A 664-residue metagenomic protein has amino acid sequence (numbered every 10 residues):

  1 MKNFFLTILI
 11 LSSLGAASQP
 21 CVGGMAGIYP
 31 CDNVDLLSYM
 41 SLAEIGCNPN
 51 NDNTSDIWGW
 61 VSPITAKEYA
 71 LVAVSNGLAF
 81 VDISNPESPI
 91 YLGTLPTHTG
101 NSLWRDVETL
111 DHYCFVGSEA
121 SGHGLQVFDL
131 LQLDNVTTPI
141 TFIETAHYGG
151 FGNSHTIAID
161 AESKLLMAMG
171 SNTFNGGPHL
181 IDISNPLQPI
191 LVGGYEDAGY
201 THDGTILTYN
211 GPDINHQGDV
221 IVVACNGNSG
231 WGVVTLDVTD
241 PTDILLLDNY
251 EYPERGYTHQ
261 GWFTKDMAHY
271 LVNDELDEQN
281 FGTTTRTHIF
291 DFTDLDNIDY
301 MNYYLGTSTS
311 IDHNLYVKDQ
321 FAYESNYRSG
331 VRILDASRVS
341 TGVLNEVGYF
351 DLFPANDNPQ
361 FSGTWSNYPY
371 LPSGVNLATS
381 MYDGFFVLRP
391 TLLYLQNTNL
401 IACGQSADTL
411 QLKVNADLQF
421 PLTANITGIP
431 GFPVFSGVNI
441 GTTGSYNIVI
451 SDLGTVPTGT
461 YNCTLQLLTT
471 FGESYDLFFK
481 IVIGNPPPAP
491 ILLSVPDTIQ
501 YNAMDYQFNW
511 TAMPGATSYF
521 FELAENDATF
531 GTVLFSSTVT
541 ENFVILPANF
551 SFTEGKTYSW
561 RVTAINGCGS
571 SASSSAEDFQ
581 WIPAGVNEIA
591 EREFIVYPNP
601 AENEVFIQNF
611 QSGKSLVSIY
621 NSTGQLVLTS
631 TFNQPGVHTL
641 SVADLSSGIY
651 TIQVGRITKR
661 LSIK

Functional and structural regions predicted by a protein language model:
T7, A524, K556-T557, I589-Y597 (+1 more regions): C-terminal outer-membrane/trafficking sorting elements
S18-L392: Feature marking well-ordered beta-strand scaffolds used for ligand recognition
P390-A402, G484-D497, S575-Y597, F610-S612 (+1 more regions): Residue-level detector of functionally pivotal "anchor" positions at catalytic/ligand-binding pockets or at interdomain
D417-S445: Surface-exposed binding patches on compact interaction domains or structured appendages
L468-E473, I565-S570: Short, solvent-exposed loop/turn segments at the edges of extracellular beta-sandwich modules
Y506-G515: Conserved aromatic anchor
F520-T553: Recognizes extended acidic, P/S/T-rich segments that occur within or adjacent to Ig-like beta-sandwich modules
